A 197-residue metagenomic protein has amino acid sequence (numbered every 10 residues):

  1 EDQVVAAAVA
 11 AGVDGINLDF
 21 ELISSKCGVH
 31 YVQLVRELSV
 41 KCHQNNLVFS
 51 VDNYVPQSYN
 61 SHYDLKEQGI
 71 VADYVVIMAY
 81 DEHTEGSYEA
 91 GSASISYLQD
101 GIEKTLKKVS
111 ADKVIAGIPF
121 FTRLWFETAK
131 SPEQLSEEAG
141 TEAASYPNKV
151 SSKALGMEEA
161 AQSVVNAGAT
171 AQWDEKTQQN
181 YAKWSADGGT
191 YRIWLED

Functional and structural regions predicted by a protein language model:
E1-I95: Chitinase-like catalytic core of GlcNAc-active glycosidases
C42, Y74-M78, Q99-I102, A139-S145: Glycine-rich loops and low-complexity Gly/Arg-rich segments that provide flexible linkers or classic glycine-based
N45-N46, K107-D112, Y146-N148: Structural alpha-beta junctions
D64, S94, S110, L155-G156 (+1 more regions): Helix N-cap and loop-to-helix transition residues
E67-E82, L106-K108, P119, V150-T170: Surface-exposed substrate-engagement region within the catalytic domains of secreted or surface-exposed extracellular
V76-I77, H83, D100-A129: Active-site region of glycoside hydrolase catalytic domains
E85-K104, W184-E196: Gly/Pro-rich active-site loop or hairpin
T122-D197: Glycan-binding loop/region signatures in secreted carbohydrate-active enzymes
